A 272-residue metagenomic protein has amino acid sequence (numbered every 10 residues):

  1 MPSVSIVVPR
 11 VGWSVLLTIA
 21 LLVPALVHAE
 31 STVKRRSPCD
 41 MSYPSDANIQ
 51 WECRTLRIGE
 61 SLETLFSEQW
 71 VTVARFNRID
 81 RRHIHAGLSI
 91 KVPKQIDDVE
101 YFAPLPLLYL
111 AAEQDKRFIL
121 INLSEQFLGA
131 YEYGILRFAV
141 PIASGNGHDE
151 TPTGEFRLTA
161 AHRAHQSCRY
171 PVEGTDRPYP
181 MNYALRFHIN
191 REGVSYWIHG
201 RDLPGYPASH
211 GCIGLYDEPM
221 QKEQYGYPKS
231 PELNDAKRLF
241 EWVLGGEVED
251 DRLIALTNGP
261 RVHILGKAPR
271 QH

Functional and structural regions predicted by a protein language model:
S3-L16: Bacterial N-terminal signal peptides that target proteins for export
S14-P24: Bacterial N-terminal signal peptides
V27-S31: Boundary at the C-terminal end of the N-terminal hydrophobic targeting segment
V33, R169-H272: Exported/periplasmic cell-wall-interacting domains
S37-E68: Primarily a LysM-type cell-wall glycan-binding module
C39-P44, V92-K116: Intrinsically disordered, low-complexity Ser/Thr-rich linker and spacer segments in cell-wall-related proteins
R57-H83, F138-A139: LysM (lysin motif) carbohydrate-binding repeats in extracellular/periplasmic proteins that recognize
L123-F156: Glycine-rich catalytic cores of cysteine/serine-nucleophile enzymes that process amide/ester linkages in cell-envelope
